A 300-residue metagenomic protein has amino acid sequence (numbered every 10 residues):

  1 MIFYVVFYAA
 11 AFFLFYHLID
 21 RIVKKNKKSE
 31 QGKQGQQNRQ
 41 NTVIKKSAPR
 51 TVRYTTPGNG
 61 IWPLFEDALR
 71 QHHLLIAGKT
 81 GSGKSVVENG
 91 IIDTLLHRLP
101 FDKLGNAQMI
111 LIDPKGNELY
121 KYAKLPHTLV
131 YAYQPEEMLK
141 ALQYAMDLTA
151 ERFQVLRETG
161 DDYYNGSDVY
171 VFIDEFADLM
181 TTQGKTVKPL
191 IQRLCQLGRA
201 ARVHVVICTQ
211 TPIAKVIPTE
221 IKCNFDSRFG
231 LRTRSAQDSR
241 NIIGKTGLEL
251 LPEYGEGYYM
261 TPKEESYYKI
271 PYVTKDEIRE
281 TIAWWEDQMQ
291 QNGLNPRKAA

Functional and structural regions predicted by a protein language model:
I2, V6, F12-R157, G166-Y170 (+6 more regions): P-loop NTPase catalytic phosphate-binding loop
Q290-R297: Short, cationic low-complexity segments
